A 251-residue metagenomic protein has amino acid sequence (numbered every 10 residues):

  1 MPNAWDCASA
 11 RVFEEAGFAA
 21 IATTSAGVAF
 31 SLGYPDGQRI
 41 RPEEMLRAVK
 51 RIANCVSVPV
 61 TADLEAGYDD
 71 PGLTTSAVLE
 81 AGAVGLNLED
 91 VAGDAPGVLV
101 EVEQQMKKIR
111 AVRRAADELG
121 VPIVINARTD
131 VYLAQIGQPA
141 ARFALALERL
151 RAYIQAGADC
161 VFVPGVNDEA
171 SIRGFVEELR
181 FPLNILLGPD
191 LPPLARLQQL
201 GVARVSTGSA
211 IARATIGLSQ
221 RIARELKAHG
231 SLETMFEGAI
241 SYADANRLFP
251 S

Functional and structural regions predicted by a protein language model:
M1-T207, A214-Q220: Alpha/beta enzyme core
R114, A210-S251: Extended, intrinsically disordered, low-complexity segments
